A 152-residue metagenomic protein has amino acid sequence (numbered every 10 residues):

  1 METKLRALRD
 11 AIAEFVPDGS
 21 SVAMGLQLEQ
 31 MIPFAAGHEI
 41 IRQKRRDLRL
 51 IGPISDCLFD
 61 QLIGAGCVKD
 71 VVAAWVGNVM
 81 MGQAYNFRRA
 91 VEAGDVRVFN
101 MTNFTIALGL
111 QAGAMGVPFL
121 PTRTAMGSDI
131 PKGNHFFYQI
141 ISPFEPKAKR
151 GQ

Functional and structural regions predicted by a protein language model:
M1-Q152: Conserved alpha/beta enzyme-core scaffold
